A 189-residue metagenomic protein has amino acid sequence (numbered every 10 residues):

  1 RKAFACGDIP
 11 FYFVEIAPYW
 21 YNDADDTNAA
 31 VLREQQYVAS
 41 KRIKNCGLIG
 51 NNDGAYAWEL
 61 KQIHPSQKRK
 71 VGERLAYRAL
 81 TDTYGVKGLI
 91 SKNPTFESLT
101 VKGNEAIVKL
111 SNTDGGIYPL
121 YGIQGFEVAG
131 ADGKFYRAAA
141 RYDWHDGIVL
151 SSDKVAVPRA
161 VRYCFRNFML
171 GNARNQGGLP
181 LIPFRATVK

Functional and structural regions predicted by a protein language model:
R1-R74, A79: Conserved, well-structured interaction surfaces
C6, N45, Y84-G85, L170: Intrinsically disordered or highly flexible coil/loop and linker segments, enriched in small and charged/polar residues
W20, K102-G103, K154-V157: Short, glycine- and charge-enriched coil/turn segments that flank and shape catalytic ligand pockets
D26-A29, V86-G88, V128, A140-R141: A short linear-motif detector with a strong N-terminal bias
Q36, I43, I90-S98, D132-Y142: Short small/polar-residue motifs
Q62, K70, T83, T95-S98 (+3 more regions): Residue-level preference for alpha-helix termini and adjacent loops
K70, T81-Y121: Surface beta-strand/loop "capping" patches
I107, T113-K189: C-terminal beta-sandwich/jelly-roll accessory domains of carbohydrate-active enzymes
